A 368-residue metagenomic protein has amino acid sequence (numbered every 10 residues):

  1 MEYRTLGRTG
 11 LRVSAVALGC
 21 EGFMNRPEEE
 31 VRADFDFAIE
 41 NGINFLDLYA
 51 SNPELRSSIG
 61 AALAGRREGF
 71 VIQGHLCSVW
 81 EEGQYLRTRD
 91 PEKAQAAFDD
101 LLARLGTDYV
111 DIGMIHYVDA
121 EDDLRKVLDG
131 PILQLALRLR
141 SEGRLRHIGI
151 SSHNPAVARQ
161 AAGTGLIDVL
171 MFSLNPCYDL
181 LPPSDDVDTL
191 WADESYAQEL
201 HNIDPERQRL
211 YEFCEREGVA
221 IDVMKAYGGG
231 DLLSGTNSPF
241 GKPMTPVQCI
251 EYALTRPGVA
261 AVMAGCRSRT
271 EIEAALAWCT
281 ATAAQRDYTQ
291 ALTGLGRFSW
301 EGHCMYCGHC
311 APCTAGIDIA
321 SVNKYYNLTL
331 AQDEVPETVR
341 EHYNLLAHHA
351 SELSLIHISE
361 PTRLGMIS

Functional and structural regions predicted by a protein language model:
M1-L76, L135, S141: N-terminal binding-site loop/beta-alpha segment at the start of enzyme catalytic domains that lines or forms
L6, L18, L46, I72 (+7 more regions): Conserved, mostly hydrophobic/aromatic
G19-E29, W80-K93, N237-G241: Active-site mouth loops of central-metabolism enzymes
F23-E29, D47-S57, V79-E81, E121-D122 (+3 more regions): Acidic-and-aromatic substrate-binding clefts and catalytic sites of carbohydrate-active enzymes
R26-A38, D90-L105, H153-Q160, T245-I250: Short, acidic/polar
L102-D123: Active-site groove signature of glycoside hydrolases
V118-K324, L328-E352: Beta/alpha (TIM)-barrel catalytic core signal, keyed to glycine-rich beta->alpha loops juxtaposed to Asp/Glu that bind
I356-I367: Single conserved hydrophobic/aromatic residue that forms the stacking wall/gate of nucleotide- or nucleobase-binding
